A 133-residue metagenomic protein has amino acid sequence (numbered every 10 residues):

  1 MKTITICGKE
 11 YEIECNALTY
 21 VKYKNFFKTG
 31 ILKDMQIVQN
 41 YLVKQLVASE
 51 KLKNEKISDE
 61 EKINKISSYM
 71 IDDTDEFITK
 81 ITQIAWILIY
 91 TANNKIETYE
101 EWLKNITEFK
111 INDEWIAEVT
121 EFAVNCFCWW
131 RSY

Functional and structural regions predicted by a protein language model:
M1-I13, L18-Y20, L32-M35, Q39-K44 (+4 more regions): Charged interaction scaffolds used for protein-protein
K22-F26: A short, polar/proline- and glycine-enriched secondary-structure boundary/capping micro-motif
